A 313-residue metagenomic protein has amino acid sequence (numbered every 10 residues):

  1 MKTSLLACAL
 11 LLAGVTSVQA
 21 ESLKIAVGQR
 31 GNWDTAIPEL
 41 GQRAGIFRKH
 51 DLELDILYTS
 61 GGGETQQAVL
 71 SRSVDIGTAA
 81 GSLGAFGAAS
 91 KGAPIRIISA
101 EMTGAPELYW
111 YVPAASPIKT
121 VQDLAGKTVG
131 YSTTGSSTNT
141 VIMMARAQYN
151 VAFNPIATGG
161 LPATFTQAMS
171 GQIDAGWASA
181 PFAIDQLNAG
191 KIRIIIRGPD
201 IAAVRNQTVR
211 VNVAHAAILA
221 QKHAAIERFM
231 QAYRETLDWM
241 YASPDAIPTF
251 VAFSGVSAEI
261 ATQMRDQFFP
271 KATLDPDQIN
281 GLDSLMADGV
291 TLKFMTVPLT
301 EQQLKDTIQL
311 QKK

Functional and structural regions predicted by a protein language model:
M1-L6: Bacterial N-terminal signal peptides that target proteins for export
A7-G14: Bacterial N-terminal signal peptides
V15-A20: Sec/Tat signal peptide C-region and signal peptidase I cleavage site
E21-V151, P155-T158, P162, Q167-S170 (+3 more regions): Short, glycine-/small- and polar/acidic-enriched structural segments that line small-molecule recognition paths
K49, D200-R205, P270-Q278: Short, solvent-exposed loop/beta-turn-alpha elements that line the ligand-binding surface or hinge of extracytoplasmic
L83, P162-V251: Pocket-lining segment of extracytoplasmic ligand-binding domains
L219-T296: Secondary-structure end/capping motifs
A287-K313: Conserved C-terminal helix/tail region of periplasmic/extracytoplasmic solute-binding proteins
